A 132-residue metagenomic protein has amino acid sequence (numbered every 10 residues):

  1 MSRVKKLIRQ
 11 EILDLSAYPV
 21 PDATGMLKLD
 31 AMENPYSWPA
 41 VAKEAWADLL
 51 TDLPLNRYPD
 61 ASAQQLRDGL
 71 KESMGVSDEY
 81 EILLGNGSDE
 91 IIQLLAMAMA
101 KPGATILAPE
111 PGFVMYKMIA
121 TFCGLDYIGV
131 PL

Functional and structural regions predicted by a protein language model:
S2-D89, L94: N-terminal small-domain helix-loop-helix segment of the aminotransferase-like
A98-L132: PLP-dependent aminotransferase-like
